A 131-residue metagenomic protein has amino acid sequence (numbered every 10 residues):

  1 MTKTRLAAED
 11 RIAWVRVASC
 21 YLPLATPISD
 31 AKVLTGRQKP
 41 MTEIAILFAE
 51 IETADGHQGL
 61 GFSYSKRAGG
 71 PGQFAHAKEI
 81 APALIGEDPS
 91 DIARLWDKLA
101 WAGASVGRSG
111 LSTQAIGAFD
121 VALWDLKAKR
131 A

Functional and structural regions predicted by a protein language model:
M1-L6, P82-G86: Intrinsically disordered, low-complexity boundary segments flanking structured domains
T2-S65: Structured beta-strand/loop patches that form or line metal/cofactor-binding pockets in enzymes
W14, E52-A131: Metal- or metallocofactor-binding catalytic centers and their adjacent structured scaffolds across diverse enzyme
